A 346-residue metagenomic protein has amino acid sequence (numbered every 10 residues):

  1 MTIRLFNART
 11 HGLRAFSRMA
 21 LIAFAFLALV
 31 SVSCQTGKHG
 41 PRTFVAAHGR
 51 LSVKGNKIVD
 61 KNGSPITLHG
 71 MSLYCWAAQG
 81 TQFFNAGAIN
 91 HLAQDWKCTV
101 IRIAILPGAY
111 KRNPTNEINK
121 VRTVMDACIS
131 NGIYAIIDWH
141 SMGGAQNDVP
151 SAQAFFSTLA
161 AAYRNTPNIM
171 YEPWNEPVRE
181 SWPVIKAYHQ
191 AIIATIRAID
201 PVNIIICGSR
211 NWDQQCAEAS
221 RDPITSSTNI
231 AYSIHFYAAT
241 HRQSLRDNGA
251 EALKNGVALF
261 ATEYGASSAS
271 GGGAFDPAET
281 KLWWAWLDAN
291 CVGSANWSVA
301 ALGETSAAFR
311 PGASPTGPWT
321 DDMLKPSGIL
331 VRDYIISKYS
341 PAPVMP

Functional and structural regions predicted by a protein language model:
M1-A15: N-terminal secretory signal peptides that target proteins for export/translocation
I3-R4, A23, T67: Residues marking helix boundaries in flexible regions
S17-A28: Sec-dependent signal peptide hydrophobic core
V30-S33: C-terminal motif of bacterial Sec signal peptides marking the signal peptidase cleavage site
T36-V100, Y334, K338-Y339, P343-M345: N-terminal carbohydrate-binding accessory modules
G49-S52, C75, T81, Y134 (+4 more regions): Extracellular glycoside hydrolase catalytic/binding regions
F84-G144, D148-A154, T195-I199, D276-C291: Aromatic-lined substrate-binding rim segments of carbohydrate-active enzymes
